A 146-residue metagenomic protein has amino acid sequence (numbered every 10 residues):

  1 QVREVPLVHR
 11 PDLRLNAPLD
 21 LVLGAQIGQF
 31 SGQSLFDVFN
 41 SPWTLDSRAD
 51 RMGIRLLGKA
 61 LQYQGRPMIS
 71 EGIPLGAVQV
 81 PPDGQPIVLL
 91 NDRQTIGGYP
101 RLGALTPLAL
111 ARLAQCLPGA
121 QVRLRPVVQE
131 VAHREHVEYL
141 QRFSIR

Functional and structural regions predicted by a protein language model:
Q1-R146: Conserved "landmark" site that anchors the functional core of diverse proteins
